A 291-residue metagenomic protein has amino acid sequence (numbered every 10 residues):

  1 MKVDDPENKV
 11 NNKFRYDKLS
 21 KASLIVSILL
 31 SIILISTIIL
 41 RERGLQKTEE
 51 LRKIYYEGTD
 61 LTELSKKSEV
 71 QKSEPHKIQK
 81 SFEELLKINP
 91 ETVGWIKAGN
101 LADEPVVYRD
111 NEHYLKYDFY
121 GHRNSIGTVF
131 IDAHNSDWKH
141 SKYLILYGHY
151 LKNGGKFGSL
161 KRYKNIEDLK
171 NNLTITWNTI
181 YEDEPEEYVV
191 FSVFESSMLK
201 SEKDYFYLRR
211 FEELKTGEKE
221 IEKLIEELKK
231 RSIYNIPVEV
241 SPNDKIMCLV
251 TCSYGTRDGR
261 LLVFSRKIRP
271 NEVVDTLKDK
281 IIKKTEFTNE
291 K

Functional and structural regions predicted by a protein language model:
M1-K18: N-terminal Lys/Arg-rich, disordered targeting/topogenic segments
S20-S31: Hydrophobic H-region at the start of alpha-helical membrane spans
S31-K291: Solvent-exposed, non-transmembrane regions of membrane-associated and secreted proteins
